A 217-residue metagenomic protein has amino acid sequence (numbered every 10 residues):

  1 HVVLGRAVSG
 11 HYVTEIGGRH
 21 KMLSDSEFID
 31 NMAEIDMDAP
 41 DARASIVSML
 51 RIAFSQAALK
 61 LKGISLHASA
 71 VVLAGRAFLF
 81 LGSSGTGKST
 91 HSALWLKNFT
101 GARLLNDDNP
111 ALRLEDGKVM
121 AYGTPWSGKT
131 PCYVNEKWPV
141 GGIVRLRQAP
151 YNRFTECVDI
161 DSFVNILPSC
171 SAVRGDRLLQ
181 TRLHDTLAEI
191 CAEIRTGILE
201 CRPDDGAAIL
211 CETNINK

Functional and structural regions predicted by a protein language model:
H1-S84, L94-L105, P110-K217: A noncatalytic interaction/capping subdomain that flanks phosphate/NTP-handling catalytic cores
K88: Conserved lysine of the Walker
H91: Hydrophobic positions on the alpha1 helix immediately C-terminal to the Walker A/P-loop
